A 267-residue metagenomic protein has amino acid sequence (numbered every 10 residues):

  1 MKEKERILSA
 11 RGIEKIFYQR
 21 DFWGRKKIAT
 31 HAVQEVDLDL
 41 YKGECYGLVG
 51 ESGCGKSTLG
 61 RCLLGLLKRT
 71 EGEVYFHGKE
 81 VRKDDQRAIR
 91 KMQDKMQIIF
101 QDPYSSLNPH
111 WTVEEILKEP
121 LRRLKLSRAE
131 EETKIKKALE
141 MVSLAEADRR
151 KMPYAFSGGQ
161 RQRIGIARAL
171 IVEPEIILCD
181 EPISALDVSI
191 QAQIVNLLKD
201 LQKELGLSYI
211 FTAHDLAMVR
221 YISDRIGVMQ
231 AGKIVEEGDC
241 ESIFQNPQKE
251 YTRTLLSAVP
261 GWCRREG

Functional and structural regions predicted by a protein language model:
L64: Helix-to-loop junction immediately C-terminal to a conserved catalytic motif
G72-V81, M92: Conserved ABC transporter NBD signature motif
A129-A147, L256-S257: Conserved ABC ATPase "signature" region
M152-F156, Q160: Conserved ABC ATPase signature
E173: Conserved catalytic motifs of ABC-family nucleotide-binding domains
E237-G238: ABC ATPase "signature
